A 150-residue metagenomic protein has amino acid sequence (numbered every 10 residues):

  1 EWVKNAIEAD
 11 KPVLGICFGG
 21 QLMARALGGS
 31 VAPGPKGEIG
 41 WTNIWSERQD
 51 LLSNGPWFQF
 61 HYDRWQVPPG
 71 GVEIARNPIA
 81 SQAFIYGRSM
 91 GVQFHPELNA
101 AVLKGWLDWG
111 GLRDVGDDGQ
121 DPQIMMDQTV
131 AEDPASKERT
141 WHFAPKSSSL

Functional and structural regions predicted by a protein language model:
E1, V31-A32, R76, D108-G110: Glycine-rich, phosphate-binding/catalytic loops in enzymes
E1-L14: Flexible gly/pro-rich beta->alpha loop and the following alpha-helix that scaffold active-site loops
V3-K4, S81, A144-P145: Short amphipathic alpha-helical segments and helix-helix/interface helices
G20: Catalytic nucleophile loop
A24-V102: Pocket-forming structural segment of enzyme catalytic cores
L103-L150: Acyltransferase
